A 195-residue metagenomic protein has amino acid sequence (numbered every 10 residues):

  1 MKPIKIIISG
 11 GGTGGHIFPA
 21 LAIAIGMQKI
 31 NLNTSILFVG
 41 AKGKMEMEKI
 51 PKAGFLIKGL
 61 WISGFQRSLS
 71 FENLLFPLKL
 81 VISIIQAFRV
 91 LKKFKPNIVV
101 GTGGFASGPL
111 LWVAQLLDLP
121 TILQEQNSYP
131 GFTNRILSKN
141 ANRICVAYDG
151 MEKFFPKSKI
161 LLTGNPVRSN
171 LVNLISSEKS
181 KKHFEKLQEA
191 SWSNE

Functional and structural regions predicted by a protein language model:
M1-I4, I50, S176-E195: Nucleotide-sugar donor-binding and catalytic loop/hinge architecture of NDP-sugar-dependent glycosyltransferases
P3-G11, K29, N33-L78, T163: Conserved nucleotide-sugar phosphate-binding/catalytic loop shared by glycosyltransferases and other
I7, L37, V99-V100, I122 (+1 more regions): Structural detector of well-ordered beta-strand residues that form the stable sheet scaffold of enzyme domains
H16-M27: Short amphipathic alpha-helix
N31-L32, V90-K95, S191-S193: Glycine-rich phosphate-binding loop signature in dinucleotide/nucleotide-binding domains
G43-E48, P96-L117: An aromatic- and histidine-rich active-site surface loop
L56, Q115-Q188: Active-site-proximal region of nucleotide-activated glycan assembly enzymes, centered on histidine/acidic-rich loops
F65-I98, L116: An amphipathic, basic-hydrophobic alpha-helix
